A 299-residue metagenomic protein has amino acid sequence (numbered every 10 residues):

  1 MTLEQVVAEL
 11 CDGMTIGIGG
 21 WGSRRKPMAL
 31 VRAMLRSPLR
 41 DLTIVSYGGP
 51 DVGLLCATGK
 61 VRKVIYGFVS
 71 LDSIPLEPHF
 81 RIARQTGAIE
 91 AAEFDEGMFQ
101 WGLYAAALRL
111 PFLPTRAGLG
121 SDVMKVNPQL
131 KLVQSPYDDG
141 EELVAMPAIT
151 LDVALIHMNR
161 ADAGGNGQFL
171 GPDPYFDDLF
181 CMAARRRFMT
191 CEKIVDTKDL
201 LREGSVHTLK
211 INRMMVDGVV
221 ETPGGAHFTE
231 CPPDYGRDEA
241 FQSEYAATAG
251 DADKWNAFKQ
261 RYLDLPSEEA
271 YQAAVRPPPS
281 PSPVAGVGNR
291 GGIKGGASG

Functional and structural regions predicted by a protein language model:
M1-G299: Conserved alpha/beta enzyme-core scaffold
